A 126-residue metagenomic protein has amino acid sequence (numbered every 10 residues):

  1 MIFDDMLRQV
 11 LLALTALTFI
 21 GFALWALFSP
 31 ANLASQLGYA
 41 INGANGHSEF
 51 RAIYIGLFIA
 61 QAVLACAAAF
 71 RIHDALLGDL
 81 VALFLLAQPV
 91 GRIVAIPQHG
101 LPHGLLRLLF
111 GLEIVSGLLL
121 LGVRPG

Functional and structural regions predicted by a protein language model:
I2-Q9: Feature marks short, highly hydrophobic, charge-poor N-terminal signal-anchor/signal peptide-like helices that anchor
Q9-A26: N-terminal signal-anchor transmembrane alpha helix
A23, A62-C66, R92-I93, L118: Alpha-helical transmembrane segments of multipass membrane proteins
P30-G46: Cytosolic, membrane-interface loops and tails of multi-pass inner-membrane proteins
G46-A67, L83: Core segments of alpha-helical transmembrane spans in multipass integral membrane proteins
G46-E49, L108-L121: Small-residue-rich segments of transmembrane alpha-helices in multi-pass membrane proteins, especially helix faces
A68-R107: Transmembrane helix-loop-helix
G122-G126: Juxtamembrane boundary at the C-terminal end of a transmembrane helix
